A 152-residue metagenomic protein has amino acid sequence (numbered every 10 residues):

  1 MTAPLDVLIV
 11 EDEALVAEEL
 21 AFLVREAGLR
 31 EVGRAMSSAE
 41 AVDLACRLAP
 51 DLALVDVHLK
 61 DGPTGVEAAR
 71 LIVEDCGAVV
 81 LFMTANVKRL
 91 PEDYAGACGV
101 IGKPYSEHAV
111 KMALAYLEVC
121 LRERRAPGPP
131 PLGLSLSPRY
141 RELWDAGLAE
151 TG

Functional and structural regions predicted by a protein language model:
E13-G33: Two-component/phosphorelay signaling modules centered on CheY-like receiver
A21, R34-L52: Acidic, metal-coordinating helix/loop segments flanking the phosphotransfer/catalytic sites of two-component signaling
D56-V57: Active-site residues of response regulator receiver
P63-A78: Short amphipathic alpha-helix used as the core "switch/output" element in two-component signaling
M83-T84: Hydrophobic/aromatic residues positioned on beta-strands within the core alpha/beta folds
K103: A Lys-centered signature of the CheY-like receiver
S106-K111: Conserved two-component signaling phosphotransfer/partner-docking surface
M112-A115, V119-G152: CheY-like receiver
